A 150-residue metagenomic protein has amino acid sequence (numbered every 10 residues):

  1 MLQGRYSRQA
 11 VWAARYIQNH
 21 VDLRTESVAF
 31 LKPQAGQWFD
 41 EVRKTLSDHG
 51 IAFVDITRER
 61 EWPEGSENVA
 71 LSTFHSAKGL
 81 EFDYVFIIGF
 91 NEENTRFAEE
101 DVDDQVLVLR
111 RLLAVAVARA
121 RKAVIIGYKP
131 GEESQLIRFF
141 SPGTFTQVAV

Functional and structural regions predicted by a protein language model:
M1-F53, E61-W62: Helicase P-loop NTPase motor core
Q9, G79, A116: Hydrophobic, well-ordered secondary-structure elements that form the walls of internal hydrophobic environments
E26, G65-A70: Short beta-strand or tight-loop elements that sit immediately N-terminal to catalytic metal-binding acidic residues
L31-G36, F74, I88-N91, Y128-G131: Structural motif
Q34, E59-E61, E99-Q105: Short, contiguous acidic/charged loop-to-helix segments that flank catalytic cores in large enzymes
F39-K44, F82, L136-R138: A short acidic (Asp/Glu
N68-E99: A short beta-strand element within the Helicase C-terminal
F90-V150: C-terminal accessory regions
